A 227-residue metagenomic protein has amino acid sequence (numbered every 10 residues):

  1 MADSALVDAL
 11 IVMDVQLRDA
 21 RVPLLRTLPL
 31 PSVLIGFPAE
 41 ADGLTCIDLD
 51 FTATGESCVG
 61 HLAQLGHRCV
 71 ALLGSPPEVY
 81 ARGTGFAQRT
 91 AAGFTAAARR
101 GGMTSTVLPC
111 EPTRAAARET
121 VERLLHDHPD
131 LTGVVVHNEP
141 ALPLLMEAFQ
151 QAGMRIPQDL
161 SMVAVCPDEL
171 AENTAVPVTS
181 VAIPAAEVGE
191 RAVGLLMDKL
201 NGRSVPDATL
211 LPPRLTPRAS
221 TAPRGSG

Functional and structural regions predicted by a protein language model:
M1-L17: Central regulatory/effector-binding core of bacterial HTH transcription factors
L17-D19, A141-L142: Glycine-rich nucleotide phosphate-binding loop and flanking beta-alpha elements of Rossmann-like dinucleotide-binding
D19-V22, C58: Short, charged beta->alpha transition segments
R26-L34, P38-G227: Bacterial carbohydrate/catabolite-sensing allosteric modules
